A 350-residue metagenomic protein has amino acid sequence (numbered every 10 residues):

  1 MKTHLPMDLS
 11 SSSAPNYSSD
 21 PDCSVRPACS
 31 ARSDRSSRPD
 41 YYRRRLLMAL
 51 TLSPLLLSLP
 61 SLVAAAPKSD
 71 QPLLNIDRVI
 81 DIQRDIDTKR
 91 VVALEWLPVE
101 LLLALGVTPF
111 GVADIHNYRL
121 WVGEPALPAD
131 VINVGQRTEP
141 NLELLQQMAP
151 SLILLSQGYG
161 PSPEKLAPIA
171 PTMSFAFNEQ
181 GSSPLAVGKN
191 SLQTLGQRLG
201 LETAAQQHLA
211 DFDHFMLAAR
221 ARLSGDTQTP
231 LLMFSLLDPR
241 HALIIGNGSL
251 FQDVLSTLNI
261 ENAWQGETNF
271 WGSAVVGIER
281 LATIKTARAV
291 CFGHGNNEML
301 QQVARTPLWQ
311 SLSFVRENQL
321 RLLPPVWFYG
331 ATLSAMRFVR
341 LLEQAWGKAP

Functional and structural regions predicted by a protein language model:
M1-P60: N-terminal secretory signal peptides
P39-D40, S58-D77, D81: C-terminal segment of N-terminal export signals and the immediately downstream linker at the start of the mature
R90, N190, I284-P350: Structured C-terminal subdomain patch of bacterial secreted/periplasmic proteins
R90-L144, M148: A short, structured surface patch at a secondary-structure boundary
V134-L142, T268-I278: Short helix-initiation/N-cap motifs at beta->coil->alpha
A149-L155, T286-A287: Proline-aspartate-enriched helix->loop->beta-strand connector
P171-L237, F328, T332-P350: Extracytoplasmic substrate-binding proteins
N247-G272: Alpha-helical, coiled-coil/dimerization segments enriched in small aliphatic residues
